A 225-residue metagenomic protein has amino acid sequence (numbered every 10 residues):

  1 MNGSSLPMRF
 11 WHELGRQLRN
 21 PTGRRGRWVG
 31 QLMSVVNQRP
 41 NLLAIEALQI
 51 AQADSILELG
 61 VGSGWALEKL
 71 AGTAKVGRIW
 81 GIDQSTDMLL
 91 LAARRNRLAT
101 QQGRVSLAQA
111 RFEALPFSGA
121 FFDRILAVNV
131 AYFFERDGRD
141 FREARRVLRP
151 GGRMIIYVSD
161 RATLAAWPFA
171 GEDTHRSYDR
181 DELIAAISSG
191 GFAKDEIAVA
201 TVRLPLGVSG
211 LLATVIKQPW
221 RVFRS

Functional and structural regions predicted by a protein language model:
V35-D54: Conserved alpha-helix/loop element of class I SAM-dependent methyltransferases that forms part of the SAM/SAH-binding
A53, L148-R153: Short glycine-dipeptide loop
S55-A114: Class I SAM-dependent methyltransferase SAM/SAH-binding core
E113-I125: A short acidic, Gly/Pro-enriched loop at the edge of an enzyme's catalytic core that lines a small-molecule cofactor
R124-R136: A short SAM/SAH-binding and catalytic strip from SAM-dependent methyltransferases
G138-P150: A short glycine-rich, Lys/Arg-flanked "PGG" loop and its adjoining helix->strand segment in the class I
R153-I184: Conserved class I S-adenosyl-L-methionine
G190-A193, A200-S225: Core SAM-dependent methyltransferase catalytic element
